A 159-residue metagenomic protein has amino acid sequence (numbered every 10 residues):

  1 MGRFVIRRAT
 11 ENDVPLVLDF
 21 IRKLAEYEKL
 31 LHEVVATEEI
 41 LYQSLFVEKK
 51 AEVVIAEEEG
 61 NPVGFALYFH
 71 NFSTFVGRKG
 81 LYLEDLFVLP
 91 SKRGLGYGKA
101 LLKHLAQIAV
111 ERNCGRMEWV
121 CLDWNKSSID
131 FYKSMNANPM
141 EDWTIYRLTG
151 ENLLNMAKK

Functional and structural regions predicted by a protein language model:
V5-V17: A short beta-loop-alpha structural element at the N-terminal edge of CoA-dependent acyl/N-acetyltransferase catalytic
L18-S44: Conserved GNAT-fold acetyl-CoA-binding loop/helix
Q43-I55: A short helix-loop-beta-strand connector motif used in the catalytic cores of GNAT acetyltransferases and, in some
I55, N61-H70: Conserved beta-strand in the GNAT
K92, G96-H104: Conserved acetyl-CoA pyrophosphate-binding loop and the N-cap/start of the following alpha-helix in GNAT-like
K99, D123-D142: Conserved active-site alpha-helix within GNAT-family acetyltransferase domains
V110-V120: Conserved GNAT acetyl-CoA-binding A-motif
W119-S128, R147-G150: Conserved beta-strand-loop-alpha-helix junction that forms the acyl-donor binding cleft
